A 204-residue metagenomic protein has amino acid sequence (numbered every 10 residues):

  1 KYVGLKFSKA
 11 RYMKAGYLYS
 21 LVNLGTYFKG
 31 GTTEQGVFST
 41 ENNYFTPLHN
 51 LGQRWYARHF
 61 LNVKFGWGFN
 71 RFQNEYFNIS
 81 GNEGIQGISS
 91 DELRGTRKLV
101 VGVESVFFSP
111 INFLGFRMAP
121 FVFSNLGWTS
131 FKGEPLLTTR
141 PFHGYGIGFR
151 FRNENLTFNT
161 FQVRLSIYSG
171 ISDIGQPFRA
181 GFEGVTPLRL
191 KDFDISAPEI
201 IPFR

Functional and structural regions predicted by a protein language model:
V3-R204: C-terminal transmembrane beta-barrel domains of outer membrane proteins
